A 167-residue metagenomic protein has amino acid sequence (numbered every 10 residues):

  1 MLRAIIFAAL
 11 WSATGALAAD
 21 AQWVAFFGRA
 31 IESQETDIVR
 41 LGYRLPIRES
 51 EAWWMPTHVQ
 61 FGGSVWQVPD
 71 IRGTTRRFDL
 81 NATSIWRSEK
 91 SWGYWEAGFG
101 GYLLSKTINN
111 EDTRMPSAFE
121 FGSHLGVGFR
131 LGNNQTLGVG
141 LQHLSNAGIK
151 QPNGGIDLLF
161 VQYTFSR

Functional and structural regions predicted by a protein language model:
M1-D20: Cleavable N-terminal export/targeting peptides
L17-A21, I47-T57, E89-Y94, N134: Short loop/turn motifs that connect adjacent beta-strands in outer-membrane beta-barrel proteins
W23-R29, V59-V65, A97-L103, V139-H143: Transmembrane beta-barrel strands of outer-membrane/channel proteins
F27-R29, P69-I71, N109-T113, N146-K150: Extracellular loop and loop/strand-boundary signature of outer-membrane beta-barrel proteins
S33-E35, T74-F78, S117-E120, N153-G155: Short sequence motifs at beta-strands and strand-loop junctions characteristic of Gram-negative outer-membrane
V39, G154-R167: Outer-membrane beta-barrel "beta-signal"
L45-E49, S84-K90, F129-L131, F165-R167: Residue-level signature of outer-membrane beta-barrel architecture
W66-A97: Helix-adjacent hinge/juxtasegments
